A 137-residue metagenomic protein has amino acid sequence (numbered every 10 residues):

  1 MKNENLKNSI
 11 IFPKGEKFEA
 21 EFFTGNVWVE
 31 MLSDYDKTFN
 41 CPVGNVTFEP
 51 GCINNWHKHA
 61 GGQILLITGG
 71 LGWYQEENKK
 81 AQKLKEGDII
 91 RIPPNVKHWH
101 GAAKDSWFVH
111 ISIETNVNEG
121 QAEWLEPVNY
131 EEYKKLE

Functional and structural regions predicted by a protein language model:
M1-N40, A122, E126-E137: A short, N-terminal "cap"/entry segment at the start of jelly-roll beta-barrel domains of the cupin/DSBH fold
V27, M31, T38-F39, E49-K58 (+1 more regions): Catalytic core of non-heme Fe(II) oxygenases with the double-stranded beta-helix
N45-E49, K58-Y74, I113-N116: Short, conserved beta-strand element in jelly-roll/cupin
N55-W56, Y74-Q75, K97-A103: Short beta-strand His + acidic residue motifs that chelate non-heme Fe in jelly-roll/DSBH and cupin folds
N78-N95: Short acidic-glycine-tyrosine-enriched beta hairpin
R91, D105-W124: A short hydrophobic beta-strand segment most commonly corresponding to one strand of the jelly-roll/cupin
